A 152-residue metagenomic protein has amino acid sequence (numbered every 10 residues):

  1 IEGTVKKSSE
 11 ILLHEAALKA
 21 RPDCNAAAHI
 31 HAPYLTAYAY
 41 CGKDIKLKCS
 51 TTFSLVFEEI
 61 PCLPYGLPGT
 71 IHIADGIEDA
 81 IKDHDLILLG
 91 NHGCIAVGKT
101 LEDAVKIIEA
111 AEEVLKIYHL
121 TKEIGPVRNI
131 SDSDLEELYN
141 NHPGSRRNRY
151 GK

Functional and structural regions predicted by a protein language model:
I1-K152: Glycine-rich flexible loops
